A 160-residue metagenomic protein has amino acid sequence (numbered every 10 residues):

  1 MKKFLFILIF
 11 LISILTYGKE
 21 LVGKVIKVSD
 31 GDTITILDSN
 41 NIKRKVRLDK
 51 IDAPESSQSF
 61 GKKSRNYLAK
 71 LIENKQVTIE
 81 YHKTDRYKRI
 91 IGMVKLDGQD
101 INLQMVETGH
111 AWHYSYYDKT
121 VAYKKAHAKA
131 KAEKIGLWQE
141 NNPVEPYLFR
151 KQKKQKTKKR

Functional and structural regions predicted by a protein language model:
K2-R160: Small beta-barrel nucleic-acid-binding modules, primarily SNase/OB-fold domains and secondarily Tudor-like barrels
